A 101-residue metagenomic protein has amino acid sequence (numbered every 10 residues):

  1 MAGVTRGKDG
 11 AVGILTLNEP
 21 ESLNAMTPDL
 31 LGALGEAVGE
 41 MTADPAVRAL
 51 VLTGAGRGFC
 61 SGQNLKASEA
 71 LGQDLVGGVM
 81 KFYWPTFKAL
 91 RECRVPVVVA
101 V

Functional and structural regions predicted by a protein language model:
M1-A55: Conserved CoA-thioester-binding segment of acyl-CoA-metabolizing enzymes
S22-L23, A70-G72, V97: A short, structure-level motif marking secondary-structure boundaries and short turns
M26, L65, V101: Hydrophobic pocket-lining residues within nucleotide cofactor-binding pockets
G39, G54-A89: Glycine- (often His-adjacent) and acidic-residue-rich active-site loop that binds/positions the CoA thioester
L50-V51, F59, V98: Hydrophobic beta-strand anchors of alpha/beta hydrolase catalytic cores
T86-V101: Glycine-rich beta-to-alpha active-site loop
